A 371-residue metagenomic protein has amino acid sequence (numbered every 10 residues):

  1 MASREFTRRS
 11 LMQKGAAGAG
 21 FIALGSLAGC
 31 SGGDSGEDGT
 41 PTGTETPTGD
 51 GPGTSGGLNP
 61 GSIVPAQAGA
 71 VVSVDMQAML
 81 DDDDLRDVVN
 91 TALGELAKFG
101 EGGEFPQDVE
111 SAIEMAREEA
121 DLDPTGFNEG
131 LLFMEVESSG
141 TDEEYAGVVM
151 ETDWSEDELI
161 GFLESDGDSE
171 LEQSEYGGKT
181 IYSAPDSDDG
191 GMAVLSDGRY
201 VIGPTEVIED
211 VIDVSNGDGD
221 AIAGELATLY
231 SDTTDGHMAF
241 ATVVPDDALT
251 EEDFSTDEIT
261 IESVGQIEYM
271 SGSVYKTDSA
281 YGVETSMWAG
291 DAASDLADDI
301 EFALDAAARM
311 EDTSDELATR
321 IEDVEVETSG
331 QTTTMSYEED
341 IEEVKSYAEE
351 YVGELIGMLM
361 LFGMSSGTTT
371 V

Functional and structural regions predicted by a protein language model:
M1-V371: Terminal disorder- and signal-encoded targeting elements
